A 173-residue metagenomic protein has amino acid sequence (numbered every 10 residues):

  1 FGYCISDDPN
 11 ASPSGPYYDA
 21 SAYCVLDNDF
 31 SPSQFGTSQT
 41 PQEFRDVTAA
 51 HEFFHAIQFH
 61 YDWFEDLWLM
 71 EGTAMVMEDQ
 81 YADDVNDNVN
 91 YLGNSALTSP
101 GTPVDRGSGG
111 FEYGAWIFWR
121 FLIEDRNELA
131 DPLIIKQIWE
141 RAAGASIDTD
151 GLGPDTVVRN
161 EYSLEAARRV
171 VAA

Functional and structural regions predicted by a protein language model:
F1-D66, T73, D84-D87, T98-G101: Juxtacatalytic substrate-recognition/specificity segment
P41, R45, A49-F53, L69-T73 (+3 more regions): Stable alpha-helical elements in mature extracytoplasmic
A56, L122-D125: Generic, well-ordered alpha-helical scaffold segments in large soluble proteins
F64-G110, W116, R120: Post-HExxH zinc-binding segment in Zn-dependent metallohydrolases
Y81-N86, G144-D150: Secretory-pathway/luminal and periplasmic proteins that interact with or process carbohydrate-rich
A82-N88, D125-I135: Structural helix-adjacent loops and short alpha-helical linkers that scaffold large soluble proteins
A145-A173: Beta/coil-rich, acidic/histidine-enriched accessory regions frequently appended to metallopeptidases
